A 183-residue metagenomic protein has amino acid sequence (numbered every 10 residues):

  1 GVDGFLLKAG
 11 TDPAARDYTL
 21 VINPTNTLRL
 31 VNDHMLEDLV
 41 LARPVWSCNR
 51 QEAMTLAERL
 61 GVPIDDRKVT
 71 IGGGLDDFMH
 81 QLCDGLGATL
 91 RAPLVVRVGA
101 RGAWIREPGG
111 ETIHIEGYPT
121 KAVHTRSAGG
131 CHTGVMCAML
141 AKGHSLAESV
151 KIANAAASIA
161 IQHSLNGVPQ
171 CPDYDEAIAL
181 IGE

Functional and structural regions predicted by a protein language model:
G1-T112, H144, G167-E183: Ribokinase/PfkB-type carbohydrate-kinase core domain
D84-G85, T89-P93, E116-G182: Conserved post-catalytic alpha-helical subdomain immediately downstream of the catalytic base and nucleotide-binding
